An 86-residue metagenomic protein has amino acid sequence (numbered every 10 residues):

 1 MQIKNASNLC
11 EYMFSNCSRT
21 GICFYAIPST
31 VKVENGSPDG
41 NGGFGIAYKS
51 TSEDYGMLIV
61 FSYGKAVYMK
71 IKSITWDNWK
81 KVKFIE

Functional and structural regions predicted by a protein language model:
M1-K65, I71, T75, K80: Glycine-rich, flexible loop motifs
K80-E86: C-terminal interaction-tip segments
